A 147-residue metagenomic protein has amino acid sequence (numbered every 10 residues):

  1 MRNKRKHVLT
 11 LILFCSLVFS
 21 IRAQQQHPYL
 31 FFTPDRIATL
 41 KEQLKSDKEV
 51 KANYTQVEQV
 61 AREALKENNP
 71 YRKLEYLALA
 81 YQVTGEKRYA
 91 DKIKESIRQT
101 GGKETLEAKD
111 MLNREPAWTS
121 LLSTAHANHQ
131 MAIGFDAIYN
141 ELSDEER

Functional and structural regions predicted by a protein language model:
M1-L9: Bacterial N-terminal signal peptides that target proteins for export
V8-L11, T119: Generic detector of short alpha-helix boundary/capping microenvironments and adjacent low-complexity segments
T10-V18: Bacterial N-terminal signal peptides
F19-A23: Sec/Tat signal peptide C-region and signal peptidase I cleavage site
Q24-P28: Short acidic, Pro/Gly- and aromatic-enriched capping/linker segments at domain boundaries
Y29-K45, E49-R147: Aromatic-lined, polymer-binding surfaces characteristic of secreted/periplasmic polysaccharide-degrading enzymes
